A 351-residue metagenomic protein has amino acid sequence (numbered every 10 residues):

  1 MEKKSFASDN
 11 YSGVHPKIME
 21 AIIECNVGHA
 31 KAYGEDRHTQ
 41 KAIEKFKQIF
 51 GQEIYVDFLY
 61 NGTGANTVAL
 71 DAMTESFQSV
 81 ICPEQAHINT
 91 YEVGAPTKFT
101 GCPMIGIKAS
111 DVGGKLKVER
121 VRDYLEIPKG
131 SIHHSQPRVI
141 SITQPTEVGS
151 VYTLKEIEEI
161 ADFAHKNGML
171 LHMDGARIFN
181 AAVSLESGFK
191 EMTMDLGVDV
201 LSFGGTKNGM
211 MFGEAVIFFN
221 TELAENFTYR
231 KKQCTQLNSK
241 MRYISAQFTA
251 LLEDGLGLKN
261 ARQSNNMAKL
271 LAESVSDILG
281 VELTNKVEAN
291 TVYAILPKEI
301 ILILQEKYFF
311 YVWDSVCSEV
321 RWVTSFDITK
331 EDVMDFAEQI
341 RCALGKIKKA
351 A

Functional and structural regions predicted by a protein language model:
E2-N285, A289-I295, E299-K307, W313-E319 (+2 more regions): Conserved PLP-enzyme active-site core in the AAT-like
